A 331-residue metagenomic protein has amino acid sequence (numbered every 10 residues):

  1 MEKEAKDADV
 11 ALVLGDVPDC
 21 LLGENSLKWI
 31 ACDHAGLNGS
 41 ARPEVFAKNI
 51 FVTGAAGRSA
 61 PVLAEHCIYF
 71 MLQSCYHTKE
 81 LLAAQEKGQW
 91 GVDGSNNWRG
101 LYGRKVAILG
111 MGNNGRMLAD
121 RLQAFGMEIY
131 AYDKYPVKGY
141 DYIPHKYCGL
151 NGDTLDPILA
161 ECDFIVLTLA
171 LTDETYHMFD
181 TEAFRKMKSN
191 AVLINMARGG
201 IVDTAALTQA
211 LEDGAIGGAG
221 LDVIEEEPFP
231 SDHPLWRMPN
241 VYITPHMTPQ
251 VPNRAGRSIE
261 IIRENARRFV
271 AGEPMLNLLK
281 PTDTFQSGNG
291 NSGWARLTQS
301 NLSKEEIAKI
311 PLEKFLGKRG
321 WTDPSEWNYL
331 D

Functional and structural regions predicted by a protein language model:
M1-F51, D180, F315, R319-W321 (+2 more regions): An N-terminal-biased, well-structured beta-alpha scaffold segment characteristic of Rossmann-like dinucleotide-binding
G15, H34, L167-L169, M196-A197 (+1 more regions): Glycine-rich, N-terminal phosphate-binding loop of Rossmann-like dinucleotide-binding domains
I50-K105, M117, L278: Phosphate-binding beta-alpha-beta segment of Rossmann-like dinucleotide-binding domains, i.e., the NAD(P)
A64-A83, Q123-M127, E260-E273: Oxidoreductase and adenylate-handling cofactor-binding alpha/beta cores
M111-G112: Glycine-rich Rossmann-fold phosphate-binding loop(s) that bind the pyrophosphate of adenine dinucleotide cofactors
P136-P234: Rossmann-like adenosine-cofactor binding region
N190-D331: Rossmann-like dinucleotide-binding domain for NAD(H)/NADP(H)
